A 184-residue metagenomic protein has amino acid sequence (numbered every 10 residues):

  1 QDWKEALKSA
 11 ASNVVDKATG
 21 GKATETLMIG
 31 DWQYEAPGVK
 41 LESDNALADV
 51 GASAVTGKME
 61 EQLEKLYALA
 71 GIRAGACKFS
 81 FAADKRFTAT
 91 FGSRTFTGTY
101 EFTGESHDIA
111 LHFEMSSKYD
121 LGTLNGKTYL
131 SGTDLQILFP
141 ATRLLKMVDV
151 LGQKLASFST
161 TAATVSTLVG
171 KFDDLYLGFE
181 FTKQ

Functional and structural regions predicted by a protein language model:
Q1-A83, T88-T90, R94-T97, G104-Q184: Lipid interaction determinants
